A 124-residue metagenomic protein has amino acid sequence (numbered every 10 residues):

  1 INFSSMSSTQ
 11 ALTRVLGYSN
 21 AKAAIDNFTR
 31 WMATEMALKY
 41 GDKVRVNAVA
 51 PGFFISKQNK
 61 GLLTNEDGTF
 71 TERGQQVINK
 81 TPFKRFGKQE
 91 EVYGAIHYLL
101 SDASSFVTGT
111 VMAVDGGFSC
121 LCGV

Functional and structural regions predicted by a protein language model:
S5: Residue(s) in the substrate-gating loop at a strand-loop-helix junction that position the organic substrate next
Q10-L16, K84, D102: Active-site loop immediately N-terminal to the catalytic Tyr-X3-Lys motif of short-chain dehydrogenase/reductase
A21: Active-site helix of classical SDR
T34-K39, S105: Alpha-helical segment proximal to the catalytic Tyr-Lys
Y40, R45, V107-G109: Short, small/polar-rich loop/turn modules that mediate ligand/substrate recognition or access, typified
P51-L62: Short, flexible catalytic-loop segment of classical short-chain dehydrogenase/reductase
G68-T69, T81-V92, A103: A conserved structural motif in NAD(P)-dependent oxidoreductases
H97, T108-V124: Short C-terminal tail/terminal secondary-structure segment of NAD(P)H-dependent dehydrogenase/reductase domains
